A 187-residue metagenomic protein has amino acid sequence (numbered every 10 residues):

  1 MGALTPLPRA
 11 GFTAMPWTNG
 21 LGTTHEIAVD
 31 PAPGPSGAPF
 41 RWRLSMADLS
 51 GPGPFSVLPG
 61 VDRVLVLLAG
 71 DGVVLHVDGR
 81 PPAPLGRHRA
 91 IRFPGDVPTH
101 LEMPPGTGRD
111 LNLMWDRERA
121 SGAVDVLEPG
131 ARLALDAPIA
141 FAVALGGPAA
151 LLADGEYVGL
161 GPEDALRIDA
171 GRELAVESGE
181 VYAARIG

Functional and structural regions predicted by a protein language model:
M1-G187: Jelly-roll (double-stranded beta-helix
